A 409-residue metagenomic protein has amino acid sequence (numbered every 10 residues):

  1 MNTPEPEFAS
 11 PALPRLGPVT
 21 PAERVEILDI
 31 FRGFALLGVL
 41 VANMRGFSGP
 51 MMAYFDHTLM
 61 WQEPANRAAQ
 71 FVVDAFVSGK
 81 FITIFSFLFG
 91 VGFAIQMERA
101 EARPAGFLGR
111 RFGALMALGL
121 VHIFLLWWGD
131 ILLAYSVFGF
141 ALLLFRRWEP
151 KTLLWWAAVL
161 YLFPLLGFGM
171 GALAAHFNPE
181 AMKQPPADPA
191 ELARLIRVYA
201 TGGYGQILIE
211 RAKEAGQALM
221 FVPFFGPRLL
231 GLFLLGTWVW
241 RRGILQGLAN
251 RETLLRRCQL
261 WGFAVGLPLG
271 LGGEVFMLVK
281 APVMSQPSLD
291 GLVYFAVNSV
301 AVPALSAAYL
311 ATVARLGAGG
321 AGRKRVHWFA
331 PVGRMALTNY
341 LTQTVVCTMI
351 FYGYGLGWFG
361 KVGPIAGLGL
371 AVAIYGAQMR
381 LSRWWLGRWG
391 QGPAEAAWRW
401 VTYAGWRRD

Functional and structural regions predicted by a protein language model:
N2-F89: N-terminal signal-anchor module of multipass membrane proteins
E23-A35, Q259, G317-V346, W389-T402: Functional transmembrane helices that form membrane-embedded active or gating regions
V25-M52, I82-I95, A117-L126, L267-G273 (+1 more regions): Kinked, hydrophobic transmembrane alpha-helices enriched for aromatic residues and small/kink-inducing positions
A53-T58, F276-L292, R323: Membrane-interface interhelical connector segments
P64-G79, P189-A193, A212-P223, S288-V302: Short aromatic-rich membrane-water interface segments that cap or initiate transmembrane helices in multi-pass membrane
T83-E98, I131-L144, F224-G247, A301-G320: Specific transmembrane alpha-helix
V159-T237: Long hydrophobic alpha-helical segments that form multi-pass transmembrane helix bundles in integral membrane proteins
D290-A301, M335-A336, F359-R383: Membrane-interface transmembrane-helix boundary segments in multi-pass integral membrane proteins
